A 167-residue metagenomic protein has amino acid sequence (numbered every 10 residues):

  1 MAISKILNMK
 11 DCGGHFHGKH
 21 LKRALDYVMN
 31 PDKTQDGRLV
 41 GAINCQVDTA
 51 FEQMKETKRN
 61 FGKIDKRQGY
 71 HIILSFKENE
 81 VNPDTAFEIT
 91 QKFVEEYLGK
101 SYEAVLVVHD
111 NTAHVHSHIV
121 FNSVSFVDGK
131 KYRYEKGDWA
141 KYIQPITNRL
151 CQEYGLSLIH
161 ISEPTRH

Functional and structural regions predicted by a protein language model:
M1-S162: N-terminal nicking endonuclease/strand-transfer module with a His-rich metal-binding environment and a catalytic Tyr
E163-H167: Short "domain-exit" segments at the C-terminal end of structured domains
